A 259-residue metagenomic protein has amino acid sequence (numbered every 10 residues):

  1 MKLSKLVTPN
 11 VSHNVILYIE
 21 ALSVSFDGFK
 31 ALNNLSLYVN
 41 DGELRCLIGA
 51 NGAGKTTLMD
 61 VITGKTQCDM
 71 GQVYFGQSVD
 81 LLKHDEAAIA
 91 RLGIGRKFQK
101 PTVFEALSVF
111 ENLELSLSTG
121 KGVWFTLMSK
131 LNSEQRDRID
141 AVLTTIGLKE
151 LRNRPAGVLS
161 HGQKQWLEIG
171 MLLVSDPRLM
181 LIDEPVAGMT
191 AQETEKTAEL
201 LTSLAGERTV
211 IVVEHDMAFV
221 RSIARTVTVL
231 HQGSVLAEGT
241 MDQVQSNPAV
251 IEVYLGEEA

Functional and structural regions predicted by a protein language model:
I48-A50: The feature captures the beta-strand-to-loop junction immediately N-terminal to the Walker
T63: Helix-to-loop junction immediately C-terminal to a conserved catalytic motif
Q72-L92: ABC ATPase NBD Q-loop/coupling interface
T126-L151, R178, E199: Conserved ABC ATPase "signature" region
M180-E184: Catalytic Walker B motif of ABC-type/P-loop ATPase nucleotide-binding domains
T194-G206: Helical segment within the ABC ATPase nucleotide-binding domain
